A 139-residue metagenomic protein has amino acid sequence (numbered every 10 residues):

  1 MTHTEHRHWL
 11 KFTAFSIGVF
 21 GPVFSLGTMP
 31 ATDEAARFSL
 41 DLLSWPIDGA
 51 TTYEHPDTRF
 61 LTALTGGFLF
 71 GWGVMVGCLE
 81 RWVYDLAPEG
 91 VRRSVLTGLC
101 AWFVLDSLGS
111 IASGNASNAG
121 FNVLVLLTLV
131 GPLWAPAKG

Functional and structural regions predicted by a protein language model:
M1-L26: Cytosolic juxtamembrane helix and N-cap/initiation of the first transmembrane helix
V19-F60: Membrane-helix boundary elements
L40-S44, L124-A135: Alpha-helical transmembrane segments and their membrane-interface exit regions
L64-V83: Transmembrane alpha-helical segments in integral membrane proteins
G77-T97: Cytoplasmic juxtamembrane regions at transmembrane-helix boundaries
R92-F103, N118-A119: Short hydrophobic alpha-helical membrane-embedded segments
V104-F121: Membrane-helix boundary connector in multi-pass membrane proteins
